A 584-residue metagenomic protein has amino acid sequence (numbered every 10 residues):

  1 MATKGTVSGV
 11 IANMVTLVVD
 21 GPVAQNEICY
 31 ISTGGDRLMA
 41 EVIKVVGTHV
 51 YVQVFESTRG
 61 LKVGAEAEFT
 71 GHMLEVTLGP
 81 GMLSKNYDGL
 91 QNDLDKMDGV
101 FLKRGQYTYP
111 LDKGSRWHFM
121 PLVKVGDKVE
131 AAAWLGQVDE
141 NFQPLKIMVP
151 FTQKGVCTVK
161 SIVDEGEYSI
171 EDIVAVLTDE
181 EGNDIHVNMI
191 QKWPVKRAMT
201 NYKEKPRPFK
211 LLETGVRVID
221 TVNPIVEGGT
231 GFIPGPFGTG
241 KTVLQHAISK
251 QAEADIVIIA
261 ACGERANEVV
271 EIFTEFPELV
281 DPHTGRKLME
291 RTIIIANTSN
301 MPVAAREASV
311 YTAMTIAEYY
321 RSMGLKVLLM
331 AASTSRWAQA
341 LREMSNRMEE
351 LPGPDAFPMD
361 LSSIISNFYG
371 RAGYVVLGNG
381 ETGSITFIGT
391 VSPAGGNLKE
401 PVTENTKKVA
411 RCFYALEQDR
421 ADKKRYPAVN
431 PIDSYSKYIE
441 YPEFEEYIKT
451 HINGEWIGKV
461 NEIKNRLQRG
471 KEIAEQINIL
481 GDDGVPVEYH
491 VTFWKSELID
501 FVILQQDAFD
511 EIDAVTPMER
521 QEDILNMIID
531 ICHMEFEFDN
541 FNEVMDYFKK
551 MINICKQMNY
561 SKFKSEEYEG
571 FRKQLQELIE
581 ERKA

Functional and structural regions predicted by a protein language model:
M1-K103: N-terminal accessory targeting/assembly segments
D20, G34, H72-M73, Q91 (+4 more regions): Short, surface-exposed secondary-structure boundary micro-motifs
E27, M39-E41, V54, F69-M73 (+6 more regions): Short beta-alpha junctions and helix-cap segments that line functional grooves
I43-H49, P80-Q91, F142-G166, D184-M199: Short, compositionally biased
V54, R59, F119-K128, V159-E167: Short histidine-centered loop motifs in beta-beta connectors
M97-E140, L145-T152, S169-G229, L244-A247 (+2 more regions): P-loop NTPase nucleotide-binding/switch module
T221-V222, G228-I552, K564: P-loop NTPase catalytic core
D539-A584: C-terminal amphipathic alpha-helical interaction region
